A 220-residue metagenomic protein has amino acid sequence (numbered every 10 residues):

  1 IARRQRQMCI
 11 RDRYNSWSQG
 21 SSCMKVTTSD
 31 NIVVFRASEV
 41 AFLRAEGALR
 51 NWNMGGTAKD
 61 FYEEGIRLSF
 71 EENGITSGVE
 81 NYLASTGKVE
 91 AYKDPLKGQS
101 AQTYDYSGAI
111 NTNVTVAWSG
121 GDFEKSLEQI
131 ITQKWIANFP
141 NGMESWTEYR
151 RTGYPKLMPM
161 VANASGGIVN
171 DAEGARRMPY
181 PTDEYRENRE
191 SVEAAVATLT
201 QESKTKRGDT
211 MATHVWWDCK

Functional and structural regions predicted by a protein language model:
I1-I10: Single conserved hydrophobic/aromatic residue that forms the stacking wall/gate of nucleotide- or nucleobase-binding
R11-S18, V33-E39, I75-Y82, Y92-Y106: A glycine-rich, aromatic-flanked flexible loop/lid motif
N15-T27: Acidic/His metal-coordination segments adjacent to aromatic residues that form catalytic metal sites in metalloenzymes
M24-T27, V40, R44-A48, N111-T115: Short, flexible active-site loops
N31-N53, A58, Y62-L68, S126-P140: Extended, hydrophobic/aromatic-rich amphipathic alpha-helical segments that build helical scaffolds
G65-I66, F70, G78-E80: Conserved active-site-proximal loop/helix segments of enzymes involved in bacterial cell-wall and related
F70-E72, Y82-K220: C-terminal functional modules
